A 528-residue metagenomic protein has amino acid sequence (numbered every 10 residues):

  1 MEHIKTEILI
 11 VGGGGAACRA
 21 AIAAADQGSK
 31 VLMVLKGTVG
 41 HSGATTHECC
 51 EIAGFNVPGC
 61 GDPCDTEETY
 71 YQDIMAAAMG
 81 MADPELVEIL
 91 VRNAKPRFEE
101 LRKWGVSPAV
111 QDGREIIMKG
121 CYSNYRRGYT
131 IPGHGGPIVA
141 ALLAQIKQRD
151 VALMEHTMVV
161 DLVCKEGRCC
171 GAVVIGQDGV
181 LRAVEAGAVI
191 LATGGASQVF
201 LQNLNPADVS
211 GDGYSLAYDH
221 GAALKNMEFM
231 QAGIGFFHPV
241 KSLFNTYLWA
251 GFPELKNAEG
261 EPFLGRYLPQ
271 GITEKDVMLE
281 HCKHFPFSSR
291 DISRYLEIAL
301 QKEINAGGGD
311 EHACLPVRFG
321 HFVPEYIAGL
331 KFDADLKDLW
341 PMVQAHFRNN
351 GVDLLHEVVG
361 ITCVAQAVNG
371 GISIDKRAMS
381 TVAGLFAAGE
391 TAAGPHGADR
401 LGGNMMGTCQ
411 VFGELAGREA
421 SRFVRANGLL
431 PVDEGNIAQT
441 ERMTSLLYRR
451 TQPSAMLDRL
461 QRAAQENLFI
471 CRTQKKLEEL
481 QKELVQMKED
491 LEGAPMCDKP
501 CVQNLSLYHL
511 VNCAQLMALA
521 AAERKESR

Functional and structural regions predicted by a protein language model:
M1-K5, G15, Q27-S29, T38-G40 (+8 more regions): Glycine- and aromatic-enriched mobile tails/lids
H3-T6, G179-A188, T381: Core beta-strand elements of the Rossmann-like FAD/NAD(P) dinucleotide-binding domain in flavoenzyme oxidoreductases
I8-M33: N-terminal Rossmann-like FAD-binding beta1-loop-alpha1 element of flavoenzymes
G37-Q72, I234-G235, N245-Y247: Conserved N-terminal glycine-rich FAD pyrophosphate-binding loop of Rossmann-like flavoproteins
H41, R97-V180, A188, A192 (+7 more regions): Conserved redox-cofactor binding core of oxidoreductases
Y70-I117: Rossmann-like flavin
A188-S242, D399-E419: Glycine-rich loop(s) and the adjacent beta-strand/alpha-helix scaffold that form part
A222-H346, Q410, E419, F423-R425: An anion/pyrophosphate-binding glycine-rich loop and adjacent beta-alpha core in soluble alpha-beta enzymes
